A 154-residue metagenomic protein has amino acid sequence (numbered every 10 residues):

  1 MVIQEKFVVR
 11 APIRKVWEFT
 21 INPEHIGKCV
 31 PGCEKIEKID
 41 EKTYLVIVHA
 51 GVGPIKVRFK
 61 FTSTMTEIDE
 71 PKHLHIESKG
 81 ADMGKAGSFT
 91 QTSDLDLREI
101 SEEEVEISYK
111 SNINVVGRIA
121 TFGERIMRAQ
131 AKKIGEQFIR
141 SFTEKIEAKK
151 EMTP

Functional and structural regions predicted by a protein language model:
M1-I47, G51, T153-P154: Hydrophobic ligand-binding cavity/cleft-lining segments
E5-F7, E34, K60-E67, T90-E99: Hydrophobic/aromatic beta-strand elements that line small-molecule binding cavities or substrate pockets in beta-rich
R14, E18, E102, R140 (+1 more regions): Replace "anionic and nucleotidyl ligands
K38-A81, Q137: Glycine-rich portal/gate segments that line the openings of hydrophobic small-molecule binding cavities
G80-A129: Beta-strand/loop substructures that line and gate deep hydrophobic ligand-binding cavities in soluble
R118-P154: A conserved amphipathic terminal alpha-helix motif
